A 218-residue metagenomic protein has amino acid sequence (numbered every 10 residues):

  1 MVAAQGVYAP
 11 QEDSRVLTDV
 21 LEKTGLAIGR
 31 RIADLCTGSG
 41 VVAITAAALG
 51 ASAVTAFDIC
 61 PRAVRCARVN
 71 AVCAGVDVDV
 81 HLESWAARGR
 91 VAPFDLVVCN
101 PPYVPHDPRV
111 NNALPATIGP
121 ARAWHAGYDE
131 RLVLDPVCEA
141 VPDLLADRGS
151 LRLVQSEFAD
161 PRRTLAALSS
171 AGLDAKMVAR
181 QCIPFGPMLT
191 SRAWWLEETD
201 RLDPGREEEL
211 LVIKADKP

Functional and structural regions predicted by a protein language model:
M1-L49, C60, C66, A86-R88 (+1 more regions): SAM-dependent Rossmann-like transferase core, predominantly class I methyltransferases with a strong bias toward
G6, R131-L189: Conserved Class I SAM-dependent methyltransferase catalytic core
R30, D95, G149: Conserved acidic residues
A51-S52, G149: A short helix->loop->beta-strand "cap" motif at the edges of active sites that frequently abuts
A53-D58: Conserved SAM-binding motif I beta-strand of class I
G75-W85: Conserved SAM-binding strand-loop segment of SAM-dependent methyltransferases
A86-V97: A short acidic, Gly/Pro-enriched loop at the edge of an enzyme's catalytic core that lines a small-molecule cofactor
P101-V133: Mobile active-site "lid"/loop adjacent to the S-adenosyl-L-methionine
